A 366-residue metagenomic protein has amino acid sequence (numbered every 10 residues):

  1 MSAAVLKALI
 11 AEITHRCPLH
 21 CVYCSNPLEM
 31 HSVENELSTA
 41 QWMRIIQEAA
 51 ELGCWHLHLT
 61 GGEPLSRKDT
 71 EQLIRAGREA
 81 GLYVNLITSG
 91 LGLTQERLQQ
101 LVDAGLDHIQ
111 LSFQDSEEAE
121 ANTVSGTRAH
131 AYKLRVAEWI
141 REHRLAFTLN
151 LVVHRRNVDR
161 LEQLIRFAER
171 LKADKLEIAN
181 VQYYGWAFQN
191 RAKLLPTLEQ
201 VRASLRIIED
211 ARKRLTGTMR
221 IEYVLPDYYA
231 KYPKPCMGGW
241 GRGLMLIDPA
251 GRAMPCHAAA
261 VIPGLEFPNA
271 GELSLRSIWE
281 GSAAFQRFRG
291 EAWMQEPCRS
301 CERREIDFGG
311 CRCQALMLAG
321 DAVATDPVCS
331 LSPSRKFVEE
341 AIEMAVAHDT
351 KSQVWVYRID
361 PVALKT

Functional and structural regions predicted by a protein language model:
M1-H108: Conserved alpha-helical substructure of the radical SAM core
T14, E63, G90-L91, Q114 (+3 more regions): Short beta->alpha junction loops/turns
E29, G62, Q114, V181 (+1 more regions): Flexible loop residues that form catalytic and substrate-binding hotspots at small-molecule/glycan-binding clefts
E36-A40, T127-A131, A292: Conserved phosphate-coordination/catalytic loops
T39-M43, R67, T94-Q95, E118 (+5 more regions): Structural motif corresponding to alpha-helix initiation and N-cap regions
I45-G61, D326-T366: Short Fe-S-cluster ligation motifs
Y83, Q99, D103-H108, S112-M254 (+1 more regions): Radical SAM enzyme [4Fe-4S]-AdoMet core and its adjacent flexible, acidic and glycine-rich loops/tails across
Y223-F337: Accessory C-terminal segments flanking Radical SAM cores
